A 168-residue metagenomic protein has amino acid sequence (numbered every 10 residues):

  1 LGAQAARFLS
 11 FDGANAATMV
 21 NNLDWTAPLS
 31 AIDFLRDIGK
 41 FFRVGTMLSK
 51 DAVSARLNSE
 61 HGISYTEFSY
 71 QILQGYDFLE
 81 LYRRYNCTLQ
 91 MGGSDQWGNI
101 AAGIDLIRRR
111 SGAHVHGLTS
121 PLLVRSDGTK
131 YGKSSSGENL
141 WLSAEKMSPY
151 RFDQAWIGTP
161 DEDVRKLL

Functional and structural regions predicted by a protein language model:
L1-Q96, A101-I104, S111-H116: NTP-dependent nucleotidyl-transfer catalytic core
L106-L168: Conserved nucleotide- and phosphate/pyrophosphate-binding catalytic cores in adenylate/nucleotidyl-handling enzymes
